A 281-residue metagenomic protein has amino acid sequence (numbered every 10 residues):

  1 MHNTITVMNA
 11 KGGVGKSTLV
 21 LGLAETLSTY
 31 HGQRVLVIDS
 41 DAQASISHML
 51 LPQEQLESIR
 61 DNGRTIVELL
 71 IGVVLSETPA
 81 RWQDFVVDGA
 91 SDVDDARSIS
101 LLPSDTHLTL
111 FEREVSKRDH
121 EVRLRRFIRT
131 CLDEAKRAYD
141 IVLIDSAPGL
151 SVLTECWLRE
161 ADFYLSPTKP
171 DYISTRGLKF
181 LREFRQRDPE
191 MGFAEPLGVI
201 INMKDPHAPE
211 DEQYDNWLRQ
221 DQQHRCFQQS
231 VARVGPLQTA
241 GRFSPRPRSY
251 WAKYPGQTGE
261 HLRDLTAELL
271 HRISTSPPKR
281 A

Functional and structural regions predicted by a protein language model:
M1-A281: P-loop NTP-binding core
